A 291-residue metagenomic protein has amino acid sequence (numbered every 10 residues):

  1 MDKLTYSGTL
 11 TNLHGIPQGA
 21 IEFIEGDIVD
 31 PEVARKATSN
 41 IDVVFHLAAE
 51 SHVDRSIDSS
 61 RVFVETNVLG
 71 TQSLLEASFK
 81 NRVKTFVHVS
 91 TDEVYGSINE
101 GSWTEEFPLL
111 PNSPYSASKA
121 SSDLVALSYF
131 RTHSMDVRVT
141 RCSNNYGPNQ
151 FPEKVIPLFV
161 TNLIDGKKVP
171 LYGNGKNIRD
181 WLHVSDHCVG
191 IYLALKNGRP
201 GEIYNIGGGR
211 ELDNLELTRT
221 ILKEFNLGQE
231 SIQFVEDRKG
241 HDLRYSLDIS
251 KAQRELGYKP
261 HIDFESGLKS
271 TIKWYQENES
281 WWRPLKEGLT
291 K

Functional and structural regions predicted by a protein language model:
M1-N145, S270, Y275-N278, P284-K291: N-terminal Rossmann-like NAD(P)+-binding domain of SDR-like oxidoreductases, especially those catalyzing
G8, S51, Q150, L212-D213 (+1 more regions): Short alpha-helical
L10-L13, N99-G101, Q150-E153, L217-T218 (+1 more regions): Short aromatic-enriched loop/helix-cap "lid" or pocket-rim segments at secondary-structure transitions that line
G26, L163-K291: C-terminal substrate-binding subdomain of Rossmann-fold SDR/epimerase-dehydratase oxidoreductases
E32, D54, R61, Q72 (+7 more regions): Residues in well-ordered alpha-helical elements
S60, T140, P152-E153, G198: Active-site loop immediately N-terminal to the catalytic Tyr-X3-Lys motif of short-chain dehydrogenase/reductase
G101, P152-V160, E236: A glycine/serine/threonine-rich, flexible loop-to-helix segment that serves as the NAD(P) cofactor-binding "lid"
S121, V125, Y129, F159 (+2 more regions): Hydrophobic alpha-helix immediately C-terminal to the catalytic Tyr-X-X-X-Lys motif of short-chain
